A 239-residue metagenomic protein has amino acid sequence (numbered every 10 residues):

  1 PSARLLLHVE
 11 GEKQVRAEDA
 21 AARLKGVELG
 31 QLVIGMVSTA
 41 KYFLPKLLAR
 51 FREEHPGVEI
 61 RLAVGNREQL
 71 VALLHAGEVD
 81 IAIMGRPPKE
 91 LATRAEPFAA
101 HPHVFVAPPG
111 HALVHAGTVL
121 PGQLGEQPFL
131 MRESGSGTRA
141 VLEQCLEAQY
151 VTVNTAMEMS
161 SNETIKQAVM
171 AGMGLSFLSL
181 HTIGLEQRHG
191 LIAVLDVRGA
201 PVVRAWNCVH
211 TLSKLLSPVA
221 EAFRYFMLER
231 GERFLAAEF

Functional and structural regions predicted by a protein language model:
L5-H8, E12-V33, R52-E54, P88-E96 (+2 more regions): Short helix-loop hinge/linker segments at domain boundaries
E10, L24, K46-R50, E68-H103 (+4 more regions): Short beta-strand-centered segments that line the small-molecule binding cleft or hinge of alpha/beta clamshell
D19, K25-H55, E59-A63, E68-A72 (+1 more regions): N-terminal winged-helix
F43, L195-A237: A late-sequence structural motif
L47-P56, P121, R139-T152: Ligand-binding cleft/hinge of the Venus flytrap
N66-V71, H75-V79, M84-G85, G135-L195: Hydrophobic hinge/microswitch elements
T93-A95, A100-F105, P109-H111, P121 (+3 more regions): Small-molecule pocket liners
L113-V114, V119, P128-Q149, L216-R224 (+1 more regions): Secondary-structure junction motif
